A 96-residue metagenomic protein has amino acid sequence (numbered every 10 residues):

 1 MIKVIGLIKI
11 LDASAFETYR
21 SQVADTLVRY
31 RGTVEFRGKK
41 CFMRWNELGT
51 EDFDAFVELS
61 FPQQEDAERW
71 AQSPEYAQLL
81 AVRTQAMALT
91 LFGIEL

Functional and structural regions predicted by a protein language model:
M1-Q72, E95-L96: Short S/T/G/P-rich N-terminal loop/turn motif that feeds into the first structured element of a domain
Q64-T90: C-terminal structural segments of small proteins and small subunits
